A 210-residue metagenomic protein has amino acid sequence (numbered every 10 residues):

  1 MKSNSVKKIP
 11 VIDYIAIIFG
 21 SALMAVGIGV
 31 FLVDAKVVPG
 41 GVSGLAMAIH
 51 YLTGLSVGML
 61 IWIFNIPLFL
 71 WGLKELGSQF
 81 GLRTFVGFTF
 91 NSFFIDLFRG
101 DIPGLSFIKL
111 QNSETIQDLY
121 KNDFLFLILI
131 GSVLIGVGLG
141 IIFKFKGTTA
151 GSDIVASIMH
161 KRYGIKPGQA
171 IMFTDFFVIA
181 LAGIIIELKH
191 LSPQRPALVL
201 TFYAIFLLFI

Functional and structural regions predicted by a protein language model:
K2-I210: Core subunits and conserved enzymes of cellular information-processing and envelope-translocation systems across
